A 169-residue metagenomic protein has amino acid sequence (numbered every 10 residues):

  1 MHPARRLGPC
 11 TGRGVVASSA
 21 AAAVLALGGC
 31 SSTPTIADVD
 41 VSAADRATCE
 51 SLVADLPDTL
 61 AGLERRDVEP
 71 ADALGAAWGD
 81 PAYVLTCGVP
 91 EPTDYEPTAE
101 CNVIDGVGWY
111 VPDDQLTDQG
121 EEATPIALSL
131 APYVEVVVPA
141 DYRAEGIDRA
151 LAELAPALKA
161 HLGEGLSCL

Functional and structural regions predicted by a protein language model:
M1, A54, A61, P92 (+2 more regions): Residue-level marker of positions within ordered structural domains that often coincide with functionally constrained
H2-S19: Bacterial N-terminal signal peptides that target proteins for export
V15-S19, P34-I36, A71-A76, E153-A157: Short, intrinsically disordered, charge-biased short linear motifs at domain edges
V16, T35-D38, S42, A73 (+3 more regions): Residues at structural and domain junctions
A21-V24: Long, low-complexity intrinsically disordered regions enriched in Ser/Thr/Pro/Gly
A26-G29: C-terminal motif of bacterial Sec signal peptides marking the signal peptidase cleavage site
S32-E91, L169: Extracytoplasmic low-complexity, Pro/Thr/Ser/Ala/Gly-rich segments that lie immediately after a secretion/anchoring
E96-L169: Extracytosolic low-complexity repeat regions of secreted or lipid-anchored proteins
